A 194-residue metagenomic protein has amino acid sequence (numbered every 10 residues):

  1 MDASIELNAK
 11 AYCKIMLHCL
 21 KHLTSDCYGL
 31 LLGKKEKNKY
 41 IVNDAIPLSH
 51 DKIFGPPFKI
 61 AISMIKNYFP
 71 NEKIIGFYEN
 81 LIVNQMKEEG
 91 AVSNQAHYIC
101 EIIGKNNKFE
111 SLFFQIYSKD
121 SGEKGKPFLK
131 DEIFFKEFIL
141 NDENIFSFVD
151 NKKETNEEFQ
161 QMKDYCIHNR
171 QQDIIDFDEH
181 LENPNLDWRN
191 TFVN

Functional and structural regions predicted by a protein language model:
M1-I75, N80-N194: MPN/JAMM (Mov34/JAB) isopeptidase/deubiquitinase module and associated MPN-bearing subunits/adaptors in ubiquitin
